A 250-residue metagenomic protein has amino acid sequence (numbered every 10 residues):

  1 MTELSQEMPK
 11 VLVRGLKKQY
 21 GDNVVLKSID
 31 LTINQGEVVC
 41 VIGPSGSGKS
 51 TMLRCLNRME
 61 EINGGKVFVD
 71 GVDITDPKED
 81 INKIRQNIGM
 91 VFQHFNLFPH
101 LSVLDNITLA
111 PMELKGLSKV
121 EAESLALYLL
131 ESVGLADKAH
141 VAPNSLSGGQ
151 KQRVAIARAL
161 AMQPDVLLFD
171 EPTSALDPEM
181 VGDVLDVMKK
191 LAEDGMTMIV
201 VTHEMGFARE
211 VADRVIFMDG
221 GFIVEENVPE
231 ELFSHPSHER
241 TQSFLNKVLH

Functional and structural regions predicted by a protein language model:
M1-S5, T241: Pre-NBD coupling/linker segments of ABC/ABC-like ATPases
M8-E231: ABC family nucleotide-binding domain
E226, E230-H250: C-terminal boundary and immediately downstream tail of ABC-type ATPase nucleotide-binding domains
